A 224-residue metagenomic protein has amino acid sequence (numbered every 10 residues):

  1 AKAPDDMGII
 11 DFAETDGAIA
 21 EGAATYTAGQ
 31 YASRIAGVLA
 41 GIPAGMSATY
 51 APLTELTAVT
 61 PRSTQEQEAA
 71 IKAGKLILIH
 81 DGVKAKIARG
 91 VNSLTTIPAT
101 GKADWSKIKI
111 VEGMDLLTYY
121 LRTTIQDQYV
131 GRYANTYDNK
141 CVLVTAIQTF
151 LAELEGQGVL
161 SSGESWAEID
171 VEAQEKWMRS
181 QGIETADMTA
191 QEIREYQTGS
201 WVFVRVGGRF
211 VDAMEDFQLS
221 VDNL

Functional and structural regions predicted by a protein language model:
A1-P52: Extracellular Cys-Trp
L39-M46, Y50, E55-A58, I71 (+1 more regions): Structured, hydrophobic secondary-structure cores that serve as assembly/anchoring elements
V59-E66: Signature of Asx- and small-polar-rich beta-strand/turn repeats characteristic of beta-solenoid architectures
